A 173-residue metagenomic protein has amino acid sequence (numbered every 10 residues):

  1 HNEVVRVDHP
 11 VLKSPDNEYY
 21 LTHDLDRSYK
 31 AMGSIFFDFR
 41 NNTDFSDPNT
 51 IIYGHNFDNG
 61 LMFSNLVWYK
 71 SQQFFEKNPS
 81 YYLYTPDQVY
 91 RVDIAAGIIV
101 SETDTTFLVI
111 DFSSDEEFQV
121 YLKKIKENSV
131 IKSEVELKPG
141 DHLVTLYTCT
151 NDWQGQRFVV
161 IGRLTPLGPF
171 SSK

Functional and structural regions predicted by a protein language model:
H1-K173: Solvent-exposed, non-transmembrane regions of membrane-associated and secreted proteins
